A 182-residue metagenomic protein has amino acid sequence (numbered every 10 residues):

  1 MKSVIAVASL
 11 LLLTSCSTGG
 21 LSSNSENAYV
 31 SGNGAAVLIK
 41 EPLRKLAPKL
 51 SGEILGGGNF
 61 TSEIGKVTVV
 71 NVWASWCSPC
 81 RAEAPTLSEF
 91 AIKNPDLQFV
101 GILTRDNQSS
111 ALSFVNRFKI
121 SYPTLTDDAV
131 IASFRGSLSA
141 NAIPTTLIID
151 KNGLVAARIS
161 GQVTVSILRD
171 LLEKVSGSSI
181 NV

Functional and structural regions predicted by a protein language model:
M1-K49, S178-V182: N-terminal targeting signals for export/organelle localization
A35-A36, G58, N71, A132-R135: N-terminal post-signal-peptidase region of extra-cytosolic proteins
P42-T68: A short beta-strand-turn-helix
L50, V72-W73, F114, Y122: Conserved hydrophobic/aromatic "anchor" residues that stabilize well-ordered secondary structure elements
G52-E53, P123-D127: Short acidic-hydrophobic, aromatic-tinged amphipathic segments that line or gate anion-handling sites
N59-R81, L87: Short active-site neighborhood of thiol/selenol oxidoreductases, capturing the structured segment around
R81-K119, A129-R135: Structural microenvironment flanking redox-active thiols in thiol-disulfide oxidoreductases
N116-S121, D128-V182: Thiol/disulfide oxidoreductase modules built on the thioredoxin-like
